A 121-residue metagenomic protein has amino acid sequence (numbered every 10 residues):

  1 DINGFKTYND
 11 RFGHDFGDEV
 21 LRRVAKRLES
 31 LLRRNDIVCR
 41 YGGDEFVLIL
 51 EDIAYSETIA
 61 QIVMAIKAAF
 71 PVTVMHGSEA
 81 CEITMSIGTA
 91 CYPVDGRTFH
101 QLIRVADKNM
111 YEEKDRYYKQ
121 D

Functional and structural regions predicted by a protein language model:
I2, D52, I87: Residues immediately flanking
N3-R33, C39-G43, V47-L48, S56-M64 (+2 more regions): Conserved long alpha-helical elements within nucleotide-processing catalytic cores of c-di-GMP signaling and class III
D10, I49-A54, P71, Y92-P93: Residue-level recognition of strand-loop junctions within catalytic nucleotide-signaling folds
R40, F70-S86, Y118-D121: Catalytic core regions of nucleotide second-messenger enzymes
F46, M85-T89: A structural signal for short, well-ordered beta-strand segments
S56, A60-K67, G77-S78, Y92-D121: Catalytic-core segments of nucleotide cyclases and related cyclic-nucleotide turnover enzymes
